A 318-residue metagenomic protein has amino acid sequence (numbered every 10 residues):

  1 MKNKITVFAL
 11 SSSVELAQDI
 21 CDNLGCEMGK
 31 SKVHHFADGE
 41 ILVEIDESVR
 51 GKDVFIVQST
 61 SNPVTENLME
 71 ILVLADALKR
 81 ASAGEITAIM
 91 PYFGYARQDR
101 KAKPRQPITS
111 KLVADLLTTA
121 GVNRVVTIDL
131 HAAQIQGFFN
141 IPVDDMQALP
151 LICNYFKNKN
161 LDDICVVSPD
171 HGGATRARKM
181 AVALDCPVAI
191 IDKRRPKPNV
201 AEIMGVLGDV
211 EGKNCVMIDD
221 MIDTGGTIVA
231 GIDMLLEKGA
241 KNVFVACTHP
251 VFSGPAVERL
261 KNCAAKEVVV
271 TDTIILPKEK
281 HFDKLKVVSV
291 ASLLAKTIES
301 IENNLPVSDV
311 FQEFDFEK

Functional and structural regions predicted by a protein language model:
M1-K318: PRPP-associated nucleotide enzymes
